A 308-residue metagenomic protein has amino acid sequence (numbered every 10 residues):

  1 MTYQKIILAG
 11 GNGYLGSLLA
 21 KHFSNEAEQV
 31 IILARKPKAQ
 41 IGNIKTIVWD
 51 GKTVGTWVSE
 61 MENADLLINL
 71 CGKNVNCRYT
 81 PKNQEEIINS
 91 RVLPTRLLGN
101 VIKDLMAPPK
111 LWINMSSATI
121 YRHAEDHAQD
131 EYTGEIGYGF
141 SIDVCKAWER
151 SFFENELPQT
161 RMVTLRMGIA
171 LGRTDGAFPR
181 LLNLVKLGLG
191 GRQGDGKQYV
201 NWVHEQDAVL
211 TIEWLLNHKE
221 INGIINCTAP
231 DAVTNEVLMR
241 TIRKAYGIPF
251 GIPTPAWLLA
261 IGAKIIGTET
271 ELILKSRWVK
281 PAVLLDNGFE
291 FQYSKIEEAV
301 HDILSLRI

Functional and structural regions predicted by a protein language model:
M1, F250, E271-I308: C-terminal amphipathic/interface module of NAD(P)-dependent oxidoreductases and related NAD-binding regulators
I6-E26: N-terminal Rossmann NAD(P)H-binding glycine-rich loop of SDR-like oxidoreductase domains
K45-P94: NAD(P)H-binding glycine-rich loop region in Rossmannoid oxidoreductase-like domains and their noncatalytic homologs
R96-Y138: Conserved Rossmann-fold NAD(P)-dependent oxidoreductase catalytic core, especially the SDR/UDP-sugar
I136-G139, G168-D175, D195-E205: Glycine-rich "substrate-gating" loop/helix at the edge of Rossmann-like oxidoreductase active sites
R150-R173: Conserved beta-loop-beta element that borders a ligand/cofactor-binding pocket
L182-G190, Q198-A232: Alpha-helical substrate-binding/gating segment
L215-I266, H301-L304, I308: Mid/C-terminal beta-alpha module of Rossmann-like enzyme folds, strongest in SDR-family dehydrogenases/epimerases
